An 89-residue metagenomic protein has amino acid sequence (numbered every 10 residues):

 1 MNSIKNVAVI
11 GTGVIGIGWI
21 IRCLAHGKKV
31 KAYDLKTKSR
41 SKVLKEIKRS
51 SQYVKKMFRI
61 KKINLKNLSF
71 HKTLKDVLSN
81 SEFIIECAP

Functional and structural regions predicted by a protein language model:
M1-Y53: NAD(P)+-binding Rossmann beta1-loop-alpha1 motif at the extreme N-terminus of oxidoreductases
L35-K38, K42, Y53-P89: Rossmann-like NAD(P)-binding element
